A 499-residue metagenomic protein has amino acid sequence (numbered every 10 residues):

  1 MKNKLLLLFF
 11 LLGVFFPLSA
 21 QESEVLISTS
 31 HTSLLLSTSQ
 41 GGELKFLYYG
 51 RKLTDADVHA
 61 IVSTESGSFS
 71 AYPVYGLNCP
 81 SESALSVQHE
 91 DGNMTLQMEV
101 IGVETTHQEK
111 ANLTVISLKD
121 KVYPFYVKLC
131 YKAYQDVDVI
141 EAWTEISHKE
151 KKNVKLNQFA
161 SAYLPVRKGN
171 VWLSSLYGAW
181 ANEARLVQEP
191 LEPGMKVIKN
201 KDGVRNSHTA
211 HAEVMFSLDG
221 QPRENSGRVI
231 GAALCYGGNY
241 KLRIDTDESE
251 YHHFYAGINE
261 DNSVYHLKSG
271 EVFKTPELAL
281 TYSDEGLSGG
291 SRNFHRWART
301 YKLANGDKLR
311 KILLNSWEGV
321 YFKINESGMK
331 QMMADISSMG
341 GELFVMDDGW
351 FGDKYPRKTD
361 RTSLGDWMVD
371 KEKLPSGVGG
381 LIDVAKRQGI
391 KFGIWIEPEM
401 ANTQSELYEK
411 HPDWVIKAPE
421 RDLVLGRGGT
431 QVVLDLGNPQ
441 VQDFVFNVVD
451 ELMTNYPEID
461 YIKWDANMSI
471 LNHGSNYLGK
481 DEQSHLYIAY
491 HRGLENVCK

Functional and structural regions predicted by a protein language model:
M1-E22: Bacterial Sec-dependent N-terminal signal peptides
E22-L35, G42-D245, D261: Polysaccharide-binding surfaces and accessory modules of carbohydrate-active proteins
I27-T38, L44-R51, S66-S68, L77 (+3 more regions): N-terminal structural segment of carbohydrate-active enzymes
H31, T144, G270, L314 (+4 more regions): Conserved, mostly hydrophobic/aromatic
H31, V87-Q88, T95-V100, Y265-D284: Short Pro-Gly-centered flexible turn/kink motifs
F69-E99, F216-R243, Y282-L303, G341-D348 (+1 more regions): Glycine-rich, aromatic-flanked loop segments that form ligand/cofactor-binding clefts across common enzyme folds
S316-E409, D443-N447, I488-C498: Aromatic- and glycine-enriched glycan-recognition loops and surfaces that form the carbohydrate-binding subsites
D370-G377, D383-R387, E409-K499: Active-site neighborhood of glycoside hydrolase catalytic domains
